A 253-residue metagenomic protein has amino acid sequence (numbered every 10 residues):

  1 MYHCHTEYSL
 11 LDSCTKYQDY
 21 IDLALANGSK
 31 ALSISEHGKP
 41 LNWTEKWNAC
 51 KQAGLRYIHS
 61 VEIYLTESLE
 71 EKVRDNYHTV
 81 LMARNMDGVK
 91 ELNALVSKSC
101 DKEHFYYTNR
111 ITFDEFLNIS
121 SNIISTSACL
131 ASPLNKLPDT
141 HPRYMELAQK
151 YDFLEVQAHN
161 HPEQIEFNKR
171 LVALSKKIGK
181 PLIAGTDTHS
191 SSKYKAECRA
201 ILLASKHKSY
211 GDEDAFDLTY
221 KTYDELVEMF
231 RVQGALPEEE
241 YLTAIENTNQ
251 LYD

Functional and structural regions predicted by a protein language model:
M1-D253: Phosphodiester-processing cores and adjacent nucleic acid-binding clamps
